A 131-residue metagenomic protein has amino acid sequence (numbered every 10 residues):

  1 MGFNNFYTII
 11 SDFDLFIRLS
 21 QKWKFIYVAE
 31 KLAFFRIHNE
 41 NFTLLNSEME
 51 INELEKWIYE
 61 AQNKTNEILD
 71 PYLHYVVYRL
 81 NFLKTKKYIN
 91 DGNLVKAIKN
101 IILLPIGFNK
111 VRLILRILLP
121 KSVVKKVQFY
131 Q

Functional and structural regions predicted by a protein language model:
M1-L54: Conserved nucleotide-sugar donor-binding catalytic segment
F34-Q131: C-terminal subregions of glycosyltransferases and related glycan-biosynthesis enzymes
